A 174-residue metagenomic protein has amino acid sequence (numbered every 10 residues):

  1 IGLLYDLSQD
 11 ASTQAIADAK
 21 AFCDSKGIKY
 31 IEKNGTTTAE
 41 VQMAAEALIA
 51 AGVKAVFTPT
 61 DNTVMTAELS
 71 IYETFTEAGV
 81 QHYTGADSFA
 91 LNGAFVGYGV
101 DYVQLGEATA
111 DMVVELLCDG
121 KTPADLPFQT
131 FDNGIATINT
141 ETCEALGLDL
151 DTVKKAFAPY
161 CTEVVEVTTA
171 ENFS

Functional and structural regions predicted by a protein language model:
I1-K26, T122, L126-T142: An alpha-beta-alpha
I1-L4, I31-K33, G52-V64, Y83-G85: Periplasmic-binding protein-like
Y5-A15, E32-M43, N62, A86-S88 (+2 more regions): Hinge/beta->alpha junction and helix N-cap segments in small-molecule ligand-binding domains
D18-E32, A51, L69-V80: Short acidic, glycine/proline-enriched helix-loop-strand junctions
E40-V53: Short, well-structured alpha-helical segments in soluble
A67, I71-F95: Venus flytrap/periplasmic-binding-protein-like
V100-K121: Hydrophobic alpha-helical segments within soluble ligand-binding/sensing domains
E115-S174: Hinge/cleft segment of the Venus flytrap/periplasmic-binding protein
